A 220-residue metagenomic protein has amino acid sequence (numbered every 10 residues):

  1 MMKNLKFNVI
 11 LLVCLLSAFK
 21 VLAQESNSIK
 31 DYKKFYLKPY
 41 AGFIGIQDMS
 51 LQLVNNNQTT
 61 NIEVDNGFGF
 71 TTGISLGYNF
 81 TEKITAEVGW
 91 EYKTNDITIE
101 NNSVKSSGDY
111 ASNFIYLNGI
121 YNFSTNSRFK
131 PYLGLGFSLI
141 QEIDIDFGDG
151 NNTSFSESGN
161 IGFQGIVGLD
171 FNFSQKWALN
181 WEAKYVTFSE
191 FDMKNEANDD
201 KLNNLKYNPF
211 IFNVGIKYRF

Functional and structural regions predicted by a protein language model:
M1-K33: Cleavable N-terminal export/targeting peptides
E25-M49, S75-D149, F171-F173, Y207-F220: Gram-negative (and chloroplast) outer-membrane scaffold detector with strong preference for beta-barrel transmembrane
I29-D31, V64-G69, D109-F114, F155-G162 (+1 more regions): Short sequence motifs at beta-strands and strand-loop junctions characteristic of Gram-negative outer-membrane
F43-T72, S158-G159: Surface-exposed strand-loop-strand hairpins of Gram-negative outer-membrane beta-barrel proteins
N57-I62, N101-G108, D149-F155, A197-N204: Extracellular loop and loop/strand-boundary signature of outer-membrane beta-barrel proteins
G73-N79, I166-G168, A178-N180: Short, conserved structural micro-motifs that define repeat-unit consensus positions and nucleotide-binding loops
N113-I115, F147-D149, S154-S158, F191-M193: Outer-membrane beta-barrel porins/channels
D170-F220: Hydrophobic secondary-structure block in the mid-to-C-terminal portion of proteins
